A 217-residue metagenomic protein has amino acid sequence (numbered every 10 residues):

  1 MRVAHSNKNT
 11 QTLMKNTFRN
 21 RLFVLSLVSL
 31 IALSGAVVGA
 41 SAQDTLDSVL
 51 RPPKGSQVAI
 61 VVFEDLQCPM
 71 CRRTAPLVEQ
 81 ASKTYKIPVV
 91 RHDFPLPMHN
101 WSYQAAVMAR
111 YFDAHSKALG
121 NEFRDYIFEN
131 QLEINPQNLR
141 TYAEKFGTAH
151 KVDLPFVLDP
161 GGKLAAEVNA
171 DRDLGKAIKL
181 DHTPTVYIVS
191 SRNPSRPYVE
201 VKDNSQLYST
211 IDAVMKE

Functional and structural regions predicted by a protein language model:
V3-A4: Acidic, Ala/Val/Gly-enriched low-complexity intrinsically disordered segments
N7, Q11-T17, R21-W101, G162-H182 (+1 more regions): Extracytoplasmic thiol/disulfide redox context detector
D47-G55, R72-V78, N100, A106-R110 (+4 more regions): N-terminal, helix-rich and Lys/Arg-enriched segments in bacterial and organellar proteins
V61, P95, E129, L158 (+1 more regions): Short, flexible active-site loop motifs that bind/organize anionic cofactors or intermediates
L66, R72-E144: Structural alpha/beta surface segment adjacent to cysteine/selenocysteine redox centers across thiol/disulfide enzymes
E144-E217: C-terminal cap of thioredoxin/glutaredoxin-like
